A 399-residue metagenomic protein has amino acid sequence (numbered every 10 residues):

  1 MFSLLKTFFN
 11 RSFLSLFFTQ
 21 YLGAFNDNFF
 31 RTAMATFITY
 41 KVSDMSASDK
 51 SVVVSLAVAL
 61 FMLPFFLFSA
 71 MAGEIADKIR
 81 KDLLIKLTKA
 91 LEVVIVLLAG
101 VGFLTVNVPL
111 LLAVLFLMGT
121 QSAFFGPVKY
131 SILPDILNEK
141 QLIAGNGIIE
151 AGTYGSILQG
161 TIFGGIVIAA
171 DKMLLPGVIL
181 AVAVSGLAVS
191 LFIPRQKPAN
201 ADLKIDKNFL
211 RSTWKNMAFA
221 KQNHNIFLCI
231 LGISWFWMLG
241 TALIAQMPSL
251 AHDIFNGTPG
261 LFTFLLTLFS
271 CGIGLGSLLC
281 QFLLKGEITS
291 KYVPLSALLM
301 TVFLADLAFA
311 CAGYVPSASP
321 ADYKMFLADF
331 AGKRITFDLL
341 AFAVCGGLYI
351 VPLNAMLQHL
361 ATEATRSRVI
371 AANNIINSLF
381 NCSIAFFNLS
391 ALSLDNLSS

Functional and structural regions predicted by a protein language model:
M1-L14, Q196-G232, I254, S319-A328: Juxtamembrane intracellular "pre-TM" segments in multi-pass secondary transporters
L14-T32, V58-I95, L110-A169, V182-A183 (+8 more regions): Substrate-agnostic recognition of the 12-TM MFS/MFS-like secondary transporter fold
A33-F65: Extracellular/periplasmic helix-loop-helix junction of adjacent transmembrane segments in MFS-like secondary
A33-M45, A99-T105, L158-V182, D253-I254 (+2 more regions): Transmembrane alpha-helix termini and helix-breaking/packing motifs in multi-pass membrane transporters
F37-D44, K78, I132-I136, L250-F255 (+2 more regions): Helix-to-coil boundary motifs at intracellular loop junctions of multi-pass secondary transporters
S48-S55, P259-T267, A371: Small-residue hotspots at the loop-to-helix junctions and early N-terminal turns of transmembrane alpha-helices
A90-V106, L298-A328: C-terminal ends and interior cores of transmembrane alpha-helices in multi-pass membrane transporters/permeases
S131-I136, P176-D206, C311-V315: Helix-loop junctions on the cytosolic side of multi-pass membrane transporters, especially the intracellular loop
